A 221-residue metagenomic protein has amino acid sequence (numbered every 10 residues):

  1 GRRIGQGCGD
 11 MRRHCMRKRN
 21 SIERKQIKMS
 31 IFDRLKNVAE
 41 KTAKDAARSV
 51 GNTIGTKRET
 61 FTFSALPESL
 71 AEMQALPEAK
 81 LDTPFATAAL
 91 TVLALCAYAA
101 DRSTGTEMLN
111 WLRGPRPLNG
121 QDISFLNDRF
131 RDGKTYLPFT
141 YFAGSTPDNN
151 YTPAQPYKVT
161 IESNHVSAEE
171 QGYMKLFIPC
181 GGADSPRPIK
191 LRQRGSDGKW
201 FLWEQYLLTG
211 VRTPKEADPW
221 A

Functional and structural regions predicted by a protein language model:
R2-R3: Intrinsically disordered, low-complexity segments enriched in small polar residues
K18-I22: N-terminal polybasic/positive-inside topogenic patches
S30-T60: Glycine- and small hydrophobic-rich membrane-insertion segments that are intrinsically disordered in solution
N52-A143: Core segments of small alpha/beta cavity-forming domains
S124-G182: Surface-exposed, charged secondary-structure patches
P179-W220: Short beta-strand edge/turn micro-motifs at domain boundaries
